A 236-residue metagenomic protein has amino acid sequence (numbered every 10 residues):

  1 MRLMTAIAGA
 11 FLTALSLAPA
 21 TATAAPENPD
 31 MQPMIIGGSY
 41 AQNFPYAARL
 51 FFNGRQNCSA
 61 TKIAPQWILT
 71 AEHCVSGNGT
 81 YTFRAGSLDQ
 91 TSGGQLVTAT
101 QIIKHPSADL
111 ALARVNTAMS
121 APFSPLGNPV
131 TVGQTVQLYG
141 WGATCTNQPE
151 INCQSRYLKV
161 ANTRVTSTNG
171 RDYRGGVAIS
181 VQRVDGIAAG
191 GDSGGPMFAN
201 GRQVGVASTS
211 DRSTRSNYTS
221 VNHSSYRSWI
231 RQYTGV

Functional and structural regions predicted by a protein language model:
R2-A8, L12-I36, Q56: C-terminal region of N-terminal signal peptides and the immediate post-cleavage residues of exported proteins
L3-A6, A22-N28, K62-I68, E72 (+1 more regions): C-terminal subregion of chymotrypsin/trypsin-like serine protease catalytic domains
P45-W67, G94, G194: A conserved glycine-rich beta-strand in the N-terminal activation segment of trypsin-fold
A47, W67-L69, L110-R114, V160-N162 (+1 more regions): Conserved hydrophobic/aromatic beta-strand scaffold that supports enzyme active sites
A48-L50, T80-T91, Q134-G140: Short conserved beta-strand and strand-loop elements enriched in small hydrophobics with frequent Asp/Gly
A71, S76-A108, L158-N162: Conserved H-D interstitial segment of serine endopeptidase catalytic domains
H73-G77, G86-Q90, N116-S120, W141-C145 (+4 more regions): Acidic glycine-/aspartate-rich tracts in secreted/extracellular proteins
L96-T98, I102, A108-D185, S216-N217 (+1 more regions): Chymotrypsin/trypsin-fold serine protease catalytic domain
